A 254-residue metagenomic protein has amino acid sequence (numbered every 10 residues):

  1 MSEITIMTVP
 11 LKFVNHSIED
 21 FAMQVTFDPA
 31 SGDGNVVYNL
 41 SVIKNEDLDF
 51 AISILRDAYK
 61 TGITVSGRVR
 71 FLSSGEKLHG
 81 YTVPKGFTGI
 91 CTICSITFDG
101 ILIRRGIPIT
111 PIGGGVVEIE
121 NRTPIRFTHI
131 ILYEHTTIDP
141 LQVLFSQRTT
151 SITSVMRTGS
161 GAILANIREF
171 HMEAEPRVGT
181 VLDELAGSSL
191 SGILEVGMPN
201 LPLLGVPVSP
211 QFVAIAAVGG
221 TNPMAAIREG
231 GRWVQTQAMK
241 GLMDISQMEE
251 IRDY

Functional and structural regions predicted by a protein language model:
M1-N15, P29-Y254: Conserved mixed alpha/beta catalytic, RNA-binding, or beta-rich assembly cores of soluble enzyme, regulatory
A22-V25, D33: Extended, well-ordered protein cores
